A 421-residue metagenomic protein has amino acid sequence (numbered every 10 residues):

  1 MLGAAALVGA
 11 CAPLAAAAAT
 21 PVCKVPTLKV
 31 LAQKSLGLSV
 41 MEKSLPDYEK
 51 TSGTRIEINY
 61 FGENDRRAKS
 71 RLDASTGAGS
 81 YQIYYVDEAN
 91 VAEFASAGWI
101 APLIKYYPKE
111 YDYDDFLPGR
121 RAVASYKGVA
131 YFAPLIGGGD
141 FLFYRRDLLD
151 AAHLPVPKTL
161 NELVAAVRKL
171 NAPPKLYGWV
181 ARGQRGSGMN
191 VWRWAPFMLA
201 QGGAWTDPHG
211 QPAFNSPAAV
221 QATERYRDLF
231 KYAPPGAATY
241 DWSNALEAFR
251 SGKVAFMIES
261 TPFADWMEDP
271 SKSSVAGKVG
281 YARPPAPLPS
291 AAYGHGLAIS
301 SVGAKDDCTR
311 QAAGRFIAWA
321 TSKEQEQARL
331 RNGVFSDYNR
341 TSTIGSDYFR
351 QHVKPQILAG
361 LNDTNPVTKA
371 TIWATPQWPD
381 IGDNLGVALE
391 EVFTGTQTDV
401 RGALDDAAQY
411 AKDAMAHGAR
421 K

Functional and structural regions predicted by a protein language model:
A19-V22, E88-F141, P155, V164 (+4 more regions): Hinge/lid segment of periplasmic solute-binding proteins
P21, T27, R55-I56, D150 (+1 more regions): Conserved C-terminal helix/tail region of periplasmic/extracytoplasmic solute-binding proteins
P46-F116, D147-K158, A255-F256, S273 (+2 more regions): Extracytoplasmic "Venus flytrap"/periplasmic binding protein-like
I104-F116, G183-G186, Q201-Q221, D269-S274 (+5 more regions): Short, solvent-exposed loop/beta-turn-alpha elements that line the ligand-binding surface or hinge of extracytoplasmic
K127-L135, D140, V164-P212, V254: Extracytoplasmic/periplasmic solute-binding protein
A166-P173, H209-A238: Glycine-centered hinge/linker elements that transmit conformational signals in sensory and ligand-binding systems
R193, E224-A312: Extracytoplasmic/periplasmic substrate-binding proteins
P262-V275, P287-V387, H417-K421: C-terminal lobe and pocket-closing loops of periplasmic/extracytoplasmic Venus-flytrap solute-binding proteins
